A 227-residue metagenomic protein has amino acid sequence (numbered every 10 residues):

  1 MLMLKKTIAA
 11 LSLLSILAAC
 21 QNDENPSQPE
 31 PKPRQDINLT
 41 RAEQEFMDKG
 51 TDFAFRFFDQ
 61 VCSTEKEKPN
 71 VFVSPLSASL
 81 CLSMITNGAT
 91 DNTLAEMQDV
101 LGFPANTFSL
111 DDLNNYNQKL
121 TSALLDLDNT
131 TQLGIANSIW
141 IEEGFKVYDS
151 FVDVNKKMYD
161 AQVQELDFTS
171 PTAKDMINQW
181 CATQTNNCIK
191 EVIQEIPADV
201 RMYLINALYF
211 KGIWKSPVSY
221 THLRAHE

Functional and structural regions predicted by a protein language model:
M1-I8: Bacterial N-terminal signal peptides that target proteins for export
A9-L13: Hydrophobic helical h-region of N-terminal Sec-dependent signal peptides in bacterial secretory/periplasmic proteins
A18-A19: C-terminal motif of bacterial Sec signal peptides marking the signal peptidase cleavage site
E24-L39: Short, low-complexity, disordered segments immediately C-terminal to signal peptides in bacterial exported proteins
N38-F72: Post-signal-peptide N-terminal segment of Sec-exported extracytoplasmic proteins
K68, F108-R224: Non-catalytic, conformational "gating/processing" segments within enzyme and secreted inhibitor domains
C81: Short phosphate-coordinating micro-motif centered on Lys-Gly-acidic
N87-T121: Active-site-surrounding "flap" and adjacent substrate/cofactor-binding loops of secreted or lumenal enzymes, prototyped
